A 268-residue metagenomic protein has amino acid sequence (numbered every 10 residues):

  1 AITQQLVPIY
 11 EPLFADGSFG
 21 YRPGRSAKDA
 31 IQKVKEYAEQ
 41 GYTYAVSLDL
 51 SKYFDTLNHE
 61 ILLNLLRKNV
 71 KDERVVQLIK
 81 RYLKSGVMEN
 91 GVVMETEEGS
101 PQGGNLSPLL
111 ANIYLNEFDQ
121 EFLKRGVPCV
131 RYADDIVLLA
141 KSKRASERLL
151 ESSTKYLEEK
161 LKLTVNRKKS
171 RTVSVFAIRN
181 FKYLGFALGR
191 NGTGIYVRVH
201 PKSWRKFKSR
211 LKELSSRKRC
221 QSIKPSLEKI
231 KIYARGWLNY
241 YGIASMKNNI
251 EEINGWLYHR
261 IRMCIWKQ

Functional and structural regions predicted by a protein language model:
Y10-S18, G126, V165, Y241-S245 (+2 more regions): Long, hydrophobic, amphipathic alpha-helical segments used as structural scaffolds
L13-N180: Conserved polymerase palm-domain catalytic core
A30, N58, V75, Y114 (+5 more regions): Helical mechanochemical/support elements of P-loop NTPase systems and associated helical scaffolds
K84, K160-E228, Y233-R235: A conserved non-catalytic segment of reverse transcriptases and RNA-directed RNA polymerases corresponding to the late
G126-A133, F207-S216, K267: Short, conserved aromatic-histidine micro-motifs
A177, L214-Q268: Right-hand nucleic-acid polymerase module
